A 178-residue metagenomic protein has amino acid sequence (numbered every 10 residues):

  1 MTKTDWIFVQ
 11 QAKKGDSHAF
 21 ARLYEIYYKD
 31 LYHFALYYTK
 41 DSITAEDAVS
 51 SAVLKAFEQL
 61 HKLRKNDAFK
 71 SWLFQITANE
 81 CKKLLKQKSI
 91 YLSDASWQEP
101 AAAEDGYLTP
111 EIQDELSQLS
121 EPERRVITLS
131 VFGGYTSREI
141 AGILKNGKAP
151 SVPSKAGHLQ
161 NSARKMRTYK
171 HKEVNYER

Functional and structural regions predicted by a protein language model:
M1-K29, S117, I143-L144, E173-R178: N-terminal module of bacterial RNA polymerase sigma factors
T2, K83, Q87-L116, T136: Internal acidic/polar
Q11-R22, Y32-S51, K148, H171: Short, charged helix-capping/linker segments at alpha-helix termini
K13-K14, S50-A68, Q87-K88: Sigma70-family region 2
L23, Y27, L31, A52 (+3 more regions): Residue-level preference for hydrophobic side chains embedded in well-ordered alpha helices
K55, R138, L144-E173, R178: DNA-recognition helix of helix-turn-helix
H61-K65, Q75-D94: Arg/Lys-rich amphipathic alpha helix in sigma70-family domain 2
V126-S130: A short pre-motif secondary-structure segment
